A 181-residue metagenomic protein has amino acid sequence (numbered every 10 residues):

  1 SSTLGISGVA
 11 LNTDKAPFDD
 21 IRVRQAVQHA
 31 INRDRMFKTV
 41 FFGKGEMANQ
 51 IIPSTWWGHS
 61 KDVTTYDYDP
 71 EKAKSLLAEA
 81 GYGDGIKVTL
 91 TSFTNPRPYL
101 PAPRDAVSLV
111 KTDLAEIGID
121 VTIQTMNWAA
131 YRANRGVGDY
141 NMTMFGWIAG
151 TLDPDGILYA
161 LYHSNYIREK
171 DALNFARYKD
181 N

Functional and structural regions predicted by a protein language model:
S1, L90-S92, V121-N127: Short beta-strand-to-loop elements that line the ligand-binding cleft of bilobed periplasmic-binding protein-like
S1-K15, K38: Extracellular/periplasmic solute-recognition and catalytic clefts
S2-G5, M142-I157: Ligand-binding clamshell of periplasmic/extracellular solute-binding protein-like
G5-V9, Q50, T55, L158 (+1 more regions): Small-molecule pocket liners
F18-T112, E116, R177-D180: Append "and occasionally in soluble cytosolic enzymes with long acidic Gly/Pro-rich linkers
R33, I52, N127-W128, F145-G150: Beta->alpha turn/N-cap motifs
F37, E116-R132, G136, Y159-N181: Extracytoplasmic/peripheral linker and loop segments enriched in polar/acidic and small residues with frequent Thr/Pro
L109-D113, I117-D120, V137-F145: Alpha-to-beta junction loops
